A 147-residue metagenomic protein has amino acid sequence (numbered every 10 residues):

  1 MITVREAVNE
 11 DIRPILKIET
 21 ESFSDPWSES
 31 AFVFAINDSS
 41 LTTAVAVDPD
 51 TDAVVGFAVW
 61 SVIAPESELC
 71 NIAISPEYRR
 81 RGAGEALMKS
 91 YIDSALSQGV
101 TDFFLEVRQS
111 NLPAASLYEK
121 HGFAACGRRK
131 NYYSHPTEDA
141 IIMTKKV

Functional and structural regions predicted by a protein language model:
E6-E77, M88-S90, S94, Q98 (+1 more regions): Acetyl-CoA-dependent GNAT
L69, F103-V107: Conserved hydrophobic beta-strand within the GNAT/NAT acetyltransferase core sheet that lines the active-site cleft
S75-R81, Q109-N111: Active-site acidic-Proline motif in GNAT/NAT acetyltransferases
R80-D93, S116-K120: Conserved acetyl-CoA-binding loop-helix of GNAT-fold acetyltransferases
M88, N111-A114, N131-P136: Short glycine/proline-centered loop/turn elements that form peptide/ligand docking sites
E106, A124-A140: Conserved catalytic-core motifs of GNAT/GCN5-like acyltransferases
Y118, F123, M143: Conserved active-site tyrosine of GNAT-family acetyltransferases
D139-V147: Terminal substrate-recognition subdomain of acyl/acetyltransferases
